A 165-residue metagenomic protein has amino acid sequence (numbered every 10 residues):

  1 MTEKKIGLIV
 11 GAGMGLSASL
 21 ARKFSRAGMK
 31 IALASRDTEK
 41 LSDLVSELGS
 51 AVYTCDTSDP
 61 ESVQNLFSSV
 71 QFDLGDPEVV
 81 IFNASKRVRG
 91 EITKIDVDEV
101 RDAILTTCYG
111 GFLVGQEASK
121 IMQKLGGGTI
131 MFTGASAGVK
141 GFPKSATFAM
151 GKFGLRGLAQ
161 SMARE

Functional and structural regions predicted by a protein language model:
K4-K5, D76-P77, E91, M122-G134: Active-site loop of short-chain dehydrogenase/reductase
G13-M14: Conserved glycine-rich cofactor-binding loop
M29-S42: Conserved glycine-rich Rossmann-like NAD(P)H-binding loop of the short-chain dehydrogenase/reductase
C55-L66, V97: The beta1-alpha1 cofactor-binding region of Rossmann-like NAD(H)/NADP(H)-dependent oxidoreductases
I81-R89: Conserved NAD(P)H cofactor-binding loop of Rossmann-fold oxidoreductase domains
K86, T93-F112, M131, L155: Catalytic Tyr-X3-Lys loop
G115-Q116, Q160: A short, exposed helix-loop element centered on a Lys and neighboring polar residues
T129-G154, Q160, R164: Catalytic loop of short-chain dehydrogenase/reductase
